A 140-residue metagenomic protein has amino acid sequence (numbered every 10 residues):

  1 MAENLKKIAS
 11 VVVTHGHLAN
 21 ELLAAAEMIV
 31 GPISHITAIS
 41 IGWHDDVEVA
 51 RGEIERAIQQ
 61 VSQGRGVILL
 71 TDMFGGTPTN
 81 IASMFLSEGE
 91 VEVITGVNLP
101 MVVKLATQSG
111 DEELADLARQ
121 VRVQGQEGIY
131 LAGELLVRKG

Functional and structural regions predicted by a protein language model:
M1-G140: N-terminal loops that bind phosphate or other acidic moieties and the adjacent beta-alpha structural core
